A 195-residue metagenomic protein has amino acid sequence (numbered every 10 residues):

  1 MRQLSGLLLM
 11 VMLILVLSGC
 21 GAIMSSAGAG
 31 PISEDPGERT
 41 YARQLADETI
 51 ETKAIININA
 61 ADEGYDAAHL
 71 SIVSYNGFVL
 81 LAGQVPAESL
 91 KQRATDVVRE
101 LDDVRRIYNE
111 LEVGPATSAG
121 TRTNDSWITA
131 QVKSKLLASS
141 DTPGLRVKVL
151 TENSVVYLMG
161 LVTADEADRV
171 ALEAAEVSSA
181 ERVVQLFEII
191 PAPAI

Functional and structural regions predicted by a protein language model:
R2-G6, G19-I195: N-terminal targeting leaders
L7-V11: Classic N-terminal secretory signal peptides
I14-L17: Bacterial Sec-type N-terminal signal peptides, specifically the leucine/valine-rich hydrophobic h-region
